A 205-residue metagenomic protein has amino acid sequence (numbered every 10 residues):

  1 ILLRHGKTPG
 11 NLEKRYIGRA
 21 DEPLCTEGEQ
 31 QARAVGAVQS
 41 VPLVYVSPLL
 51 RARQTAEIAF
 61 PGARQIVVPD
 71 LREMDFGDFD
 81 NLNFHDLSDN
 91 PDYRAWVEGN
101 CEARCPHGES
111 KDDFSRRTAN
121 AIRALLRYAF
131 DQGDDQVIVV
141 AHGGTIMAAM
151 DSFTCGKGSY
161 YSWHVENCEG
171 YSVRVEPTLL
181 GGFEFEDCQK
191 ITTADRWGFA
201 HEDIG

Functional and structural regions predicted by a protein language model:
L3-A63, E109: Active-site-proximal alpha-helix that buttresses catalytic centers in soluble enzyme cores
T8, T145-I146: Short active-site segment of divalent metal-dependent hydrolases/proteases that encodes the spacing between
P23, A63-D70, K157-E166: Short hydrophobic/aromatic-enriched beta-strand-loop microsegments
R33-A37, S115, A119-F130: Generic structural signal for well-ordered alpha-helical scaffold segments
V46-S47, R116, V140-A141: Short beta-strand scaffold positions
A59-A119: Phosphate-handling substructures
M74-H85, R127-D135, D151-G205: Acidic, low-complexity terminal tails and accessory targeting/binding regions of phosphate-metabolizing enzymes
D135-G143: Generic beta-sheet signal
